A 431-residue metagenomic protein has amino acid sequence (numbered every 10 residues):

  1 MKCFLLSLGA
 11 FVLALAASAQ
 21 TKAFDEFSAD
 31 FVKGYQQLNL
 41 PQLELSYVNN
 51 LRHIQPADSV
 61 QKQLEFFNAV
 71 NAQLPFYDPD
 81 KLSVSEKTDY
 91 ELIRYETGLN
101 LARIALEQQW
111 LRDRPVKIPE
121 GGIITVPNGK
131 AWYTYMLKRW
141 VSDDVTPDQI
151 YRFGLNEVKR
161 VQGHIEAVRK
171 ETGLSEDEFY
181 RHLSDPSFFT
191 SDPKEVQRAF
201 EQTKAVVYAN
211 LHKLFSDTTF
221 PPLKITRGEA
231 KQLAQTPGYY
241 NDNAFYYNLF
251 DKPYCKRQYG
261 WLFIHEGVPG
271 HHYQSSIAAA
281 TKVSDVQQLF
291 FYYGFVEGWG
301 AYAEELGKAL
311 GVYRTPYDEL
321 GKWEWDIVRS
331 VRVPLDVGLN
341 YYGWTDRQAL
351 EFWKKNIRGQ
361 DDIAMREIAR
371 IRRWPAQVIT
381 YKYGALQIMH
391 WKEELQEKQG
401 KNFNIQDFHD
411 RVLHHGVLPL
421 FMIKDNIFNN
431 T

Functional and structural regions predicted by a protein language model:
K2-A10: Sec-dependent signal peptide recognition, specifically the positively charged N-region followed immediately by
A10-S18: Hydrophobic h-region of N-terminal signal peptides that target proteins for export in Gram-negative bacteria
A19-T431: N-terminal maturation segment of proteins
